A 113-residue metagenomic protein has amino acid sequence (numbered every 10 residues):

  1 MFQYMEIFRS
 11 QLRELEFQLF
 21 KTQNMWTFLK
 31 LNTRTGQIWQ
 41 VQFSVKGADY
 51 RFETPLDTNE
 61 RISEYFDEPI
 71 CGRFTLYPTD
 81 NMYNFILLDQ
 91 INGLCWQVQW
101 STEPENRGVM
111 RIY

Functional and structural regions predicted by a protein language model:
M1-F17: N-terminal low-complexity, Pro/Thr/Ser-rich intrinsically disordered segments that act as propeptides or flexible
F2-E6, Q40-C71, M110-Y113: A low-complexity, Ser/Thr/Gly/Pro-enriched, surface-exposed linker/loop concept that marks segments flanking
Q11, Q18-Q23, L76-D80: Structural signature of eukaryotic scaffold interfaces centered on beta-propeller domains
W26-R34, N84-Q90: Short beta-strand motif characteristic of blades in beta-propeller domains
T27, T35-I38, V45-G47, L94: Primarily extracytoplasmic ectodomains and periplasmic/lumenal surface modules that are beta-strand-rich
N59-Q97: Short, solvent-exposed interaction modules
S101-Y113: C-terminal partner/receptor-binding element of secreted or periplasmic proteins
